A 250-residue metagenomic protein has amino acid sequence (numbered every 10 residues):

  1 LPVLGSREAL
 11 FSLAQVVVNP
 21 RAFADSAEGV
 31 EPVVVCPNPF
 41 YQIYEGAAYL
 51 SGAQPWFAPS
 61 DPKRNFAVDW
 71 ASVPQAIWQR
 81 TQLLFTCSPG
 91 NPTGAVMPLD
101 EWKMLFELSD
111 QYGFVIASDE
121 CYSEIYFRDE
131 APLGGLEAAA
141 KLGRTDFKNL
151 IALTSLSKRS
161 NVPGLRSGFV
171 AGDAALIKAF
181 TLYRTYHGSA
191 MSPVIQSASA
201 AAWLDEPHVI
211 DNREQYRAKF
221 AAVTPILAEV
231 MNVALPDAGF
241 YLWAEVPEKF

Functional and structural regions predicted by a protein language model:
L1-V33, K249: Phosphate-binding glycine-rich loop
V17, V34, Y44-A48: Short hydrophobic alpha-helical segments of the AMP-binding
P32, A53, Q111-V115, F147-K148: A short helix->loop->beta-strand "cap" motif at the edges of active sites that frequently abuts
S60-P132: Active-site phosphate-binding strand-loop segment of PLP-dependent enzymes
A138-A179: Active-site PLP attachment segment
A174, M191-E206, D211-N212: Structural motif of enzymes handling amino- and sulfur-group chemistry
F180-R184, A202-P225: Structural signature of PLP-dependent enzymes
Q196, A200, Y216-T224, V233-V246: Conserved glycine-rich beta-strand-loop-beta hairpin in the small C-terminal domain of fold type I
